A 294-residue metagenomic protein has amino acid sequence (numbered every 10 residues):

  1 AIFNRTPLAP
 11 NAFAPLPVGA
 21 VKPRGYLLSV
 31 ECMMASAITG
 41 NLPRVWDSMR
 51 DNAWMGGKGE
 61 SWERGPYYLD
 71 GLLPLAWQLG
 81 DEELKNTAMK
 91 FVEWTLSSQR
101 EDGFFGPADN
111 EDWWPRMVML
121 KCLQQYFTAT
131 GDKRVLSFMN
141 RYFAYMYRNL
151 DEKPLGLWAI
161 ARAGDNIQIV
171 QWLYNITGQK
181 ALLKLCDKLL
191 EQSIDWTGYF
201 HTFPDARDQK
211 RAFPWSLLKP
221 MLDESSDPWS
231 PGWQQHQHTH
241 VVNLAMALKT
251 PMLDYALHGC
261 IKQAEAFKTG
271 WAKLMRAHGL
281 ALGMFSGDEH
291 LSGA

Functional and structural regions predicted by a protein language model:
A1-A294: Glycan-recognition and catalytic cores of secretory/periplasmic carbohydrate-active enzymes
